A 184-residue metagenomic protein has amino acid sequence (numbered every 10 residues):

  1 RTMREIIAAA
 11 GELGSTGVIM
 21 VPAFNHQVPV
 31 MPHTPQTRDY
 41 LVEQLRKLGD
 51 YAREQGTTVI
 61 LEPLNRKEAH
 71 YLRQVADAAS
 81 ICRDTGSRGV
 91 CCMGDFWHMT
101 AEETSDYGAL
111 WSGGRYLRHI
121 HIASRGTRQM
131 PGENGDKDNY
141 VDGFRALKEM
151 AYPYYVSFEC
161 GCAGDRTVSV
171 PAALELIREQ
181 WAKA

Functional and structural regions predicted by a protein language model:
R1-C91, A101: Active-site acidic/histidine proton-transfer and metal-coordination neighborhood in alpha/beta enzyme cores
A8, G14-S15, L72-G94, H98-A184: Histidine-acidic metal/acid-base catalytic patches
